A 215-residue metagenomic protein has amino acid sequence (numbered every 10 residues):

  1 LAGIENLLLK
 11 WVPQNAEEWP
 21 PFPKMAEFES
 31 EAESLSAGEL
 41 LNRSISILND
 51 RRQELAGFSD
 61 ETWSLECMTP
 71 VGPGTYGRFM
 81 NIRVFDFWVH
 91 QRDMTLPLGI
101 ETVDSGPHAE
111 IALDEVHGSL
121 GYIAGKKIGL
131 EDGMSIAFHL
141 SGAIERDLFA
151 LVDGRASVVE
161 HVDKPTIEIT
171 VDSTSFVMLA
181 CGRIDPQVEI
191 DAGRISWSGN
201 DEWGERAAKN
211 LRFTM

Functional and structural regions predicted by a protein language model:
L1-F22, P70-G125: Short, contiguous alpha-helical
G3-G57, E61-W63, P107: Short, helix-capping/interhelical loops that line the mouth of catalytic, cofactor-, or ligand-binding pockets
P20-E31, H108-Y122, S196-N210: Short, mixed-charge aromatic SLiMs
L40-I47, F79-R83, A112, P165: Amphipathic alpha-helix face/heptad-repeat signature
R52-M80: Acidic interhelical loop/turn segments
E110-D153: A glycine-rich beta-turn/hairpin centered on an aromatic-Pro dipeptide
L140, I144-E168, D172: Acidic/His-leaning functional-site neighborhoods
H161-M215: C-terminal interaction segments
